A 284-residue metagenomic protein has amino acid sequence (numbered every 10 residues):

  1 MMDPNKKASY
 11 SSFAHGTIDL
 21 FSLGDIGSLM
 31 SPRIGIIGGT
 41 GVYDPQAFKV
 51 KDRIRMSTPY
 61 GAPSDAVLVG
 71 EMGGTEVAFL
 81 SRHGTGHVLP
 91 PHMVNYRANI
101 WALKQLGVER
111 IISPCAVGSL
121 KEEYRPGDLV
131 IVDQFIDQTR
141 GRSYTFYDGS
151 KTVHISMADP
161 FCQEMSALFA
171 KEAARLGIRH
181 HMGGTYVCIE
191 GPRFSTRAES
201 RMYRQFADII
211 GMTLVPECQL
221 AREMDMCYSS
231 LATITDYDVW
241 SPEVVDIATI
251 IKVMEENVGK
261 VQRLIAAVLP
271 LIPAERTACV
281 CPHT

Functional and structural regions predicted by a protein language model:
D3-N5, Y10, D19, D25: Intrinsic-disorder-associated, low-complexity terminal segments enriched in Asp/Asn/His/Tyr and depleted of Lys/Arg
A14-G16: Short hydrophobic alpha-helical segments enriched in small aliphatic residues
I26-M157: Metabolite-binding pocket within alpha/beta catalytic cores that recognizes anionic/polar moieties
K104-G107, R204, R222: Non-catalytic positions within long, well-ordered alpha-helices that form the structural scaffold/packing of enzyme
P160-M202: Active-site rim beta-loop-alpha module in soluble metabolic enzymes
M212-T249: Zn-dependent metallopeptidase/amidohydrolase metal-coordination segment
V239-T284: His/Asp/Glu-rich mid-to-C-terminal helical/loop segments that flank catalytic regions of hydrolases
